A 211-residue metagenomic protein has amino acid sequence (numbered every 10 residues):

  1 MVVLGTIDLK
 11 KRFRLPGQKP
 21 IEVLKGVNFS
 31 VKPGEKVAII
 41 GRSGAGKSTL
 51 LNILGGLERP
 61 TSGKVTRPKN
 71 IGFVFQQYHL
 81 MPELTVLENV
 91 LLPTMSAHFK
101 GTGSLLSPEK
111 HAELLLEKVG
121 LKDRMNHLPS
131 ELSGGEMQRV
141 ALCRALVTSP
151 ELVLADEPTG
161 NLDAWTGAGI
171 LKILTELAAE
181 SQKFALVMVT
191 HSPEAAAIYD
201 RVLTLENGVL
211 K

Functional and structural regions predicted by a protein language model:
V2-T6, R12-G26: A short, flexible loop at the N-terminus of ABC-type nucleotide-binding domains that lies
I40-R42: The feature captures the beta-strand-to-loop junction immediately N-terminal to the Walker
G55: Helix-to-loop junction immediately C-terminal to a conserved catalytic motif
T85-E88, A97-E117, N126: Short coil-to-helix "N-cap" segments within the ABC nucleotide-binding domain's helical subdomain
L128-L132, E136-M137: Conserved ABC ATPase signature
S149: Conserved catalytic motifs of ABC-family nucleotide-binding domains
V153-D156: Catalytic Walker B motif of ABC-type/P-loop ATPase nucleotide-binding domains
